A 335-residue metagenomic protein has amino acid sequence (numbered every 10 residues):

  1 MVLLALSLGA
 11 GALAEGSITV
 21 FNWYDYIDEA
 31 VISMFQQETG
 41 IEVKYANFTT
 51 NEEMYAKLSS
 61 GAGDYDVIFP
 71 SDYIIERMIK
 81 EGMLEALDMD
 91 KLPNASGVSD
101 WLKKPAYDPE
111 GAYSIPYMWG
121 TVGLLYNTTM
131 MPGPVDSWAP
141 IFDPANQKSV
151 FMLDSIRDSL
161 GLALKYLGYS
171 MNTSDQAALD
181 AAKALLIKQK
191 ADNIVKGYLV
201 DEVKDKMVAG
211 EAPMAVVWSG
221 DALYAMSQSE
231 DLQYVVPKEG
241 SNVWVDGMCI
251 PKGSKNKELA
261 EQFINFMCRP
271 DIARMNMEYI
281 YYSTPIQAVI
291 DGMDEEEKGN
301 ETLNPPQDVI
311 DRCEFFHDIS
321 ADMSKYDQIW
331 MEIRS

Functional and structural regions predicted by a protein language model:
E15-R77: Early extracytoplasmic/lumenal segment of secretory-pathway proteins
D64, F69-E211: Extracytoplasmic ligand-binding site segments that recognize negatively charged/polar headgroups
I74-R77, V208, M214-D231: A ligand-binding cleft/hinge motif common to bilobed small-molecule-binding domains
I79-L87, D108-A112, Y224-V236, K298-N300: Ligand-binding "clamshell"
G123-M130, L164-G168, V245-K257, I264 (+1 more regions): A bilobed periplasmic-binding-protein/Venus flytrap-type ligand-binding module shared by bacterial periplasmic
D180-Q189, Q228-K252: Periplasmic-binding protein-like
P251-D311: Mature extracytoplasmic/periplasmic domains
Q307-S335: Conserved C-terminal helix/tail region of periplasmic/extracytoplasmic solute-binding proteins
